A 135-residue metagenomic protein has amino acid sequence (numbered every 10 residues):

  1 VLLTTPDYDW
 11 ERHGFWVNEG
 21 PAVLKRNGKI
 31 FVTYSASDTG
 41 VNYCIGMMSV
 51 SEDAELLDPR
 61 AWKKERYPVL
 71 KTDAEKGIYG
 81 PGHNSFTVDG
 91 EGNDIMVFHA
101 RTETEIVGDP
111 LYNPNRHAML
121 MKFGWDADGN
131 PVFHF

Functional and structural regions predicted by a protein language model:
V1-F135: Carbohydrate-active catalytic/glycan-binding domains of CAZyme proteins, especially the secreted or lumenal ectodomains
